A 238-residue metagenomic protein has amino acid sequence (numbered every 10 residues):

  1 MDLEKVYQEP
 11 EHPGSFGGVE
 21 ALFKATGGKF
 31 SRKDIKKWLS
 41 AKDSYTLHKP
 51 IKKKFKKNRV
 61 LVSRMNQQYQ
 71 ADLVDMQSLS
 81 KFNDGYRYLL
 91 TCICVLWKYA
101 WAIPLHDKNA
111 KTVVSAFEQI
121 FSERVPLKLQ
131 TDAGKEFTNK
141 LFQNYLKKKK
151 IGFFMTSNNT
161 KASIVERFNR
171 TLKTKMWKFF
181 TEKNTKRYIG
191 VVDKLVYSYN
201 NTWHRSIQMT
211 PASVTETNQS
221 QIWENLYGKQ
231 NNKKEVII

Functional and structural regions predicted by a protein language model:
M1-A100, P104-H106, Q119-Q130, K135 (+2 more regions): RNase H-like DDE catalytic core and adjacent DNA/metal-binding regions of integrase/transposase superfamily proteins
M1-Q8, E20-A25, K29, K33-W38 (+2 more regions): Domain-scale segment recognizer with a strong primary affinity for retroviral/LTR-retrotransposon integrase
K81, V113, L141, M209: Short acidic, gly/pro-rich beta-turn/loop elements at beta-sheet edges and active-site/ligand-binding grooves
P104-N109, N158: Short beta->alpha junction loops
A110-E118: A short, polar/charged loop-to-alpha-helix boundary motif
T112, F137-K140, S163: Residues that form or flank phosphate/diphosphate-binding pockets in enzymes that use nucleotide phosphates
